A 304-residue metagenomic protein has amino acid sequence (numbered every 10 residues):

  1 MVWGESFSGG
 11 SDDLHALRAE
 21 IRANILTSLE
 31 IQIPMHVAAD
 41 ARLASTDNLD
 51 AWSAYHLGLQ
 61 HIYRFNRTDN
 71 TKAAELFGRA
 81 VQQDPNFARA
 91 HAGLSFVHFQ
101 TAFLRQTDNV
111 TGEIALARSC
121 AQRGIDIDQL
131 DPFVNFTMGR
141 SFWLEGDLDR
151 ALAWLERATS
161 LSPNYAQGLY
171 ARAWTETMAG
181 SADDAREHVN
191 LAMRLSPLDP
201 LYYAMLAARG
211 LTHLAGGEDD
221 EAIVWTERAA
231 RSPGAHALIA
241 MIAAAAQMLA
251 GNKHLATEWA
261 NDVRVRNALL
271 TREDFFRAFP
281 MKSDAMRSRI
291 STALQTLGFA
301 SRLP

Functional and structural regions predicted by a protein language model:
M1-L76: Catalytic-center loop of serine/cysteine hydrolases
W52, R89, F96, F133 (+3 more regions): Start-of-helix register in tetratricopeptide repeats
L59-R67, S95, Q100-T107, E145-G146 (+3 more regions): Short coil/turn linking the two alpha-helices of tandem helical-hairpin repeats
R67-N70, I114, L148, A182 (+2 more regions): TPR-repeat structural position
C120-Q122, W154-L155, T159, P163-Y170 (+1 more regions): Alpha-helical protein-protein interaction modules
